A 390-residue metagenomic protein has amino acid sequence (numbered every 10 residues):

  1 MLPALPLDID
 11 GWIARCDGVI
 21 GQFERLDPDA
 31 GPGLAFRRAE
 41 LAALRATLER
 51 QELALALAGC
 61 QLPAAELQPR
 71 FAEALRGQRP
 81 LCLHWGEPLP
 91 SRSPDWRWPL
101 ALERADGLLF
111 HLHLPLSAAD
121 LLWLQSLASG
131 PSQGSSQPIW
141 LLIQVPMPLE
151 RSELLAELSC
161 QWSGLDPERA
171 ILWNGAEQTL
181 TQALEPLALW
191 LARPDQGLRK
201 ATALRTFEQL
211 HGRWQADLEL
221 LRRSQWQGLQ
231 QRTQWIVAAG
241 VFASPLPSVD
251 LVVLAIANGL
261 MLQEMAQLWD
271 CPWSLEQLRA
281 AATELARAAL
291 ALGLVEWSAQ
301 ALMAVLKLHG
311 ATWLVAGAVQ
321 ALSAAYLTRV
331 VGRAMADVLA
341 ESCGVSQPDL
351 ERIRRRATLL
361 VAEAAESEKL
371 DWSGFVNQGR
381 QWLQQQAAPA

Functional and structural regions predicted by a protein language model:
M1-W96, L100, R333: Conserved G1/Walker A P-loop phosphate-binding module
E49, E219-A257, L278, A282-V295: Transmembrane alpha-helical segments and their cytosolic interface motifs in multi-pass membrane proteins
G86-R92, E103-W123, V145-S152: Conserved Switch II/interswitch segment of TRAFAC-class P-loop GTPases
L116-Q137: Amphipathic helical hotspot of TIR/SEFIR-family domains
S135-W140, V145-T206: Canonical P-loop GTPase G-domain recognition
G197-S224: Active-site helix-to-loop segments that bind/position phosphate- or nucleotide-bearing substrates and donors across
Q267, P272-M303, L314: Hydrophobic alpha-helical transmembrane segments and adjacent short intramembrane/lumenal linkers of inner/organellar
W313-A390: Charge-biased C-terminal accessory regions appended to nucleic-acid-, cytoskeletal NTPase
